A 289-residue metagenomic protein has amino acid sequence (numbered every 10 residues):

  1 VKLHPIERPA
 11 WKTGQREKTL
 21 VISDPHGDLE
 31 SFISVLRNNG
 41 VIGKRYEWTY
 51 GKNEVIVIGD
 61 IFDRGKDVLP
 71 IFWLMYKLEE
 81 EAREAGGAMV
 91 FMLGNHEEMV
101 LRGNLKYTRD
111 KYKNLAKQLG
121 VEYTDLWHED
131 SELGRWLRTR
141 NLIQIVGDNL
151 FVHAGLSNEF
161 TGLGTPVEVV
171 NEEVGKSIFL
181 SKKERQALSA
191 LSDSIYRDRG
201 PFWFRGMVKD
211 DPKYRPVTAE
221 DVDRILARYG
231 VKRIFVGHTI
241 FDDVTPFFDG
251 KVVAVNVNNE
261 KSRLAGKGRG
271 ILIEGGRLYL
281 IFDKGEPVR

Functional and structural regions predicted by a protein language model:
V1-R289: Feature recognizes metal-dependent phosphohydrolase scaffolds
